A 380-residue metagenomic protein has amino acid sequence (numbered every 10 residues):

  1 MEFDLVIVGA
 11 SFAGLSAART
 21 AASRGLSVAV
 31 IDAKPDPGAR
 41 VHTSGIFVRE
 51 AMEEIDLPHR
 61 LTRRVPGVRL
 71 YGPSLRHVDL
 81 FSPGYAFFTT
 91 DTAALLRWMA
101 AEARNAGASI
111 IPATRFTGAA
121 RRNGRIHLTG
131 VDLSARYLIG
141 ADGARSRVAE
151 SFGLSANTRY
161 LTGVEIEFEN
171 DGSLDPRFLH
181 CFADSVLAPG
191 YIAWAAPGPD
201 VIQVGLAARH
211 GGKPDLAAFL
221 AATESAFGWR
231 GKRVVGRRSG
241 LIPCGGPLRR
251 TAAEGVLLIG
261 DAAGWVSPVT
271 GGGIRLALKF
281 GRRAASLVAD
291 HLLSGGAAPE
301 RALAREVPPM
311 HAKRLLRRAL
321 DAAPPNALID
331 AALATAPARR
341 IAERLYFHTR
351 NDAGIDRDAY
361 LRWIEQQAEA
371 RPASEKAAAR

Functional and structural regions predicted by a protein language model:
M1-A13: Beta1/beta-strand and adjacent pyrophosphate-binding region of the FAD-binding site in flavoprotein oxidoreductases
V6, R19-V41: Glycine-rich FAD pyrophosphate-binding loop
A10, T20, R24, E102-K232 (+3 more regions): Predominantly flavin-linked oxidoreductase catalytic cores and closely associated redox partners
S11-F12, D36, G143, R275: Residue-level detector of alpha-helix initiation sites
G38-R40, E53-R69, A156-Y160, A298-E300 (+2 more regions): A short alpha-helix-loop-beta-strand transition element characteristic of N-terminal alpha/beta dinucleotide-binding
V48-W98: A conserved beta-strand/loop capping segment in the N-terminal third of enzymes that catalyze redox or closely related
G118, H210-V288, L293, A302: FAD/FMN-dependent oxidoreductases across multiple families
S286-R380: C-terminal helical "tail/cap" subdomain of flavin- and related membrane-associated enzymes
